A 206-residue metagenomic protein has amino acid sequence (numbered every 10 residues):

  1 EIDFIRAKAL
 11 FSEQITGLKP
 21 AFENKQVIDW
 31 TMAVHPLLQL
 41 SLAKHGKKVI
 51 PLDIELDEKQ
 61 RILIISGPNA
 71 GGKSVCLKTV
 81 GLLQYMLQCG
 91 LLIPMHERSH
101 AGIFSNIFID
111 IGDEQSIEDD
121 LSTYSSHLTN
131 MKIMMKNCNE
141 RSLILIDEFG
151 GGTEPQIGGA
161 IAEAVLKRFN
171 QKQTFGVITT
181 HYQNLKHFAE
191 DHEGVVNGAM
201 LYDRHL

Functional and structural regions predicted by a protein language model:
E1-I2, W30: Conserved short aromatic-hydrophobic micro-motifs
I2-Q14: Interdomain "pre-motor" coupling segment immediately N-terminal to P-loop NTPase/helicase cores
I15-T16, P20-L206: ATPase nucleotide-binding head domains, primarily ABC-like/P-loop NTPase cores
